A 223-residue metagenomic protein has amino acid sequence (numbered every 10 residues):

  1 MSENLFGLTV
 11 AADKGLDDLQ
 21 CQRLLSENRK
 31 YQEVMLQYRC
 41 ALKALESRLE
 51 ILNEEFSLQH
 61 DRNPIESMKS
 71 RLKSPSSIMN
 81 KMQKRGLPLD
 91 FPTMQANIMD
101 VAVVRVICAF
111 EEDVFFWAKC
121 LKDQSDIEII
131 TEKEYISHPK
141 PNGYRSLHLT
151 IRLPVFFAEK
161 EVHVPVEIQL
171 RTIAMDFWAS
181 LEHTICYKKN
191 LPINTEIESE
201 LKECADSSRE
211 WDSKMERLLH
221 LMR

Functional and structural regions predicted by a protein language model:
S2-E55, V166-R223: An acidic, glycine-/histidine-flanked metal-binding catalytic module
K14-D17, E33-Q37, P64-M68, M94-Q95 (+1 more regions): Glycine-rich, low-complexity intrinsically disordered segments
V34, Y38, L42, P75 (+2 more regions): Generic alpha-helical secondary structure
A41, I98-D100, G143: Solvent-exposed loop and beta-edge segments used for protein-protein assembly and interaction
L42, E46, E50, M79 (+1 more regions): Generic solvent-exposed, charged/amphipathic alpha-helical segments that serve as macromolecular interface scaffolds
E55, H60-V101: A glycine-rich, hydrophobic loop/mini-helix early in the fold
Q95, C108-M215: Long beta-strand-rich cores associated with HINT superfamily self-processing modules
A102-C108: Terminal, regulation- and interaction-focused segments at domain boundaries
